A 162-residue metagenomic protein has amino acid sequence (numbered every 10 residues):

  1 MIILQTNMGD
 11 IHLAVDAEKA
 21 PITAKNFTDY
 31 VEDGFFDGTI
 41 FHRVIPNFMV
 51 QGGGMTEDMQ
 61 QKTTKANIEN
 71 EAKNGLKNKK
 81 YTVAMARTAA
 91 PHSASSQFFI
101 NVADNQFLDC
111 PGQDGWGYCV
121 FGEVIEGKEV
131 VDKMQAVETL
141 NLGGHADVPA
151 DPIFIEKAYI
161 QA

Functional and structural regions predicted by a protein language model:
M1-A162: Cyclophilin-like peptidyl-prolyl cis-trans isomerases
